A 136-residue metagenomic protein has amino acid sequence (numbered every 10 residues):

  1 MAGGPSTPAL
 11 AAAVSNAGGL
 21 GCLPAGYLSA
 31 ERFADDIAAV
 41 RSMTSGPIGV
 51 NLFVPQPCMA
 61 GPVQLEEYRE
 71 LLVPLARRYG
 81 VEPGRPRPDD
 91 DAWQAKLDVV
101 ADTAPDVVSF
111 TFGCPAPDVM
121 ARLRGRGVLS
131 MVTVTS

Functional and structural regions predicted by a protein language model:
M1-S136: Active-site entrance/lid segments in N-terminal catalytic domains of soluble metabolic enzymes
